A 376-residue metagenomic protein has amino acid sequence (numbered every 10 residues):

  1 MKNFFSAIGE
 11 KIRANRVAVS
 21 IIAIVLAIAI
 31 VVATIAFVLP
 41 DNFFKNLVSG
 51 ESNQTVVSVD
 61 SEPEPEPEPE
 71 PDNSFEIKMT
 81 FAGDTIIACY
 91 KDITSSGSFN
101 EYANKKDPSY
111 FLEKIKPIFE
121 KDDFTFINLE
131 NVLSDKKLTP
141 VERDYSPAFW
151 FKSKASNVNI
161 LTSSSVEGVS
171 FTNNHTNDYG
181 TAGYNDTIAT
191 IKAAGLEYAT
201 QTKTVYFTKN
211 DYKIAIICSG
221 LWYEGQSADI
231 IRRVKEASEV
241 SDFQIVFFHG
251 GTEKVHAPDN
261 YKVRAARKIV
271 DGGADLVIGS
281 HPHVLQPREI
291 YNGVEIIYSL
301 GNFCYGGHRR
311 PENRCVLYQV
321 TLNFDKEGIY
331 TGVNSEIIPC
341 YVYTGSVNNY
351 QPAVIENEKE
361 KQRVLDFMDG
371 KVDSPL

Functional and structural regions predicted by a protein language model:
M1-K11: N-terminal targeting leaders characterized by basic, low-complexity, disordered sequences that direct proteins
K2-N3, A18-L376: Acidic, metal/ion-coordinating pockets
I12-R16: Membrane-interface segments at the starts/ends of alpha-helical transmembrane spans
